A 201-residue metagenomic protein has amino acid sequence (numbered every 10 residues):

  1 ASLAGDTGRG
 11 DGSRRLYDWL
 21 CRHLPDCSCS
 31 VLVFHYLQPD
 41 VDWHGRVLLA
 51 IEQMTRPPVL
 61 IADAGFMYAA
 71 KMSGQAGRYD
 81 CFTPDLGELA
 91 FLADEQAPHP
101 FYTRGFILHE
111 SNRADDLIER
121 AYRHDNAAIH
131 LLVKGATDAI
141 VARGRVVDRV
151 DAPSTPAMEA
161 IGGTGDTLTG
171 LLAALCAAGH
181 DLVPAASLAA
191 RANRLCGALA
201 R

Functional and structural regions predicted by a protein language model:
L3-R78: Ribokinase/PfkB-type carbohydrate-kinase core domain
A4-G8, L86-E88, P153-P156: Short, acidic/turn-prone active-site loops that include or flank metal/cofactor- and phosphate-binding residues
A70-V147: Conserved phosphate/ATP/ADP-binding segment of small-molecule kinases
F91, I161-R191: Short, small-residue alpha-helix embedded
R143-R145, R149-D151, L171, L175-C176: Short, contiguous, well-ordered secondary-structure segments
D151-G163: Short pre-catalytic strand/loop immediately N-terminal to key active-site residues, enriched for Gly-Thr
R194-R201: Charged C-terminal helix
